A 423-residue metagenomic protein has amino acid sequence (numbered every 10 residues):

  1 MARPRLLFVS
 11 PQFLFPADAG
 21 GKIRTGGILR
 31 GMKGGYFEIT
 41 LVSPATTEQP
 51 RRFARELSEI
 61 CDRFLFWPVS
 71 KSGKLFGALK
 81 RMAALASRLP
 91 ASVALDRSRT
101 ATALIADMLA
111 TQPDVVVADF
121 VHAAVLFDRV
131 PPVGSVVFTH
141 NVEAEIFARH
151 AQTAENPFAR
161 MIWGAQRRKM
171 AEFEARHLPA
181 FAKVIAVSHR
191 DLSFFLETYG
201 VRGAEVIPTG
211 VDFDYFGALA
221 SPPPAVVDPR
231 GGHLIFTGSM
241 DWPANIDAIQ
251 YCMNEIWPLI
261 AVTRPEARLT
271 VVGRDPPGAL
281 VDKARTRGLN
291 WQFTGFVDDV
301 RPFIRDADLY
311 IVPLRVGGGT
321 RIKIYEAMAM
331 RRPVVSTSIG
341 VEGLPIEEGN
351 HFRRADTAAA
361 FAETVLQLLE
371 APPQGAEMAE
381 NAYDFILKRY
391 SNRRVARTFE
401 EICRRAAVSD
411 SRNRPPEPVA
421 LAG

Functional and structural regions predicted by a protein language model:
P11, L75-A94, V136-E172, S239: Acceptor-binding helix/loop patch of EC 2.4 sugar-transfer enzymes, predominantly nucleotide-sugar-dependent
A148, V211-V227, V281: Acidic anion/phosphate-binding donor-loop and adjacent secondary structure in glycosyltransferase catalytic cores
A182, R305-G319, M330-P333: Acidic donor-binding loop of glycosyltransferase active sites
R190, I207-G210: Carbohydrate-associated surface elements
R264-P302: Nucleotide-activated donor-binding/catalytic signature segment of Leloir-type glycosyltransferases, i.e., the conserved
K323-E326, P333-T337: Short hydrophobic beta-strand element within catalytic cores of glycosyltransferases and related nucleotide-activated
F352-A359, Q367-P372: Conserved acidic donor-binding segment of nucleotide-sugar-dependent glycosyltransferases
Q374-K388, V395: A short, well-ordered alpha-helix in the C-terminal region of glycosyltransferases
